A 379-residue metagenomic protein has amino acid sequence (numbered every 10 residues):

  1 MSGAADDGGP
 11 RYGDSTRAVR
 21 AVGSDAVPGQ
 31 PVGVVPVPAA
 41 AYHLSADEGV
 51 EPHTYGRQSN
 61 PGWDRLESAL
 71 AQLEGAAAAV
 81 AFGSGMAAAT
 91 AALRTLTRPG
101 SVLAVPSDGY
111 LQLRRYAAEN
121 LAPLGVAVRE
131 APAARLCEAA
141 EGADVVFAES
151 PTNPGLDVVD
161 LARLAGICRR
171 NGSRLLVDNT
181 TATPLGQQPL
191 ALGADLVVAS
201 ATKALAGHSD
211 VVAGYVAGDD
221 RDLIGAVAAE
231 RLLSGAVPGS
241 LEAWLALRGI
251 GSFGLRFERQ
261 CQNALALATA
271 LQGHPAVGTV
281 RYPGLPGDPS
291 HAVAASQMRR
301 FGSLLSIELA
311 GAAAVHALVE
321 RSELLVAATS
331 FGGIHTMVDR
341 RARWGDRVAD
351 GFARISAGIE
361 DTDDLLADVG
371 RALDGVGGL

Functional and structural regions predicted by a protein language model:
S2, A127-E130, L161, R256 (+1 more regions): PLP-dependent enzyme catalytic core of the Aspartate aminotransferase-like
S2-G9, A78-H274: Conserved PLP-enzyme active-site core in the AAT-like
S2-V37, V216: Short conserved active-site loop signatures built around small residues
V37, A41-T90, Q112-N120: Conserved N-terminal alpha-helix of the aminotransferase class I/II PLP-enzyme fold
L136, A312-A317, D361-A367: Short, conserved charged micro-motifs
V227, A317-E323, D368-L373: Short amphipathic alpha-helices in soluble, non-transmembrane regions that often serve as interface/regulatory elements
S234-G235, S322-G333, A372-L379: A common structural junction motif
V277-A353, A357: Conserved C-terminal alpha-helix-loop-beta "cap" of PLP-dependent enzymes that closes/shapes the active-site mouth
